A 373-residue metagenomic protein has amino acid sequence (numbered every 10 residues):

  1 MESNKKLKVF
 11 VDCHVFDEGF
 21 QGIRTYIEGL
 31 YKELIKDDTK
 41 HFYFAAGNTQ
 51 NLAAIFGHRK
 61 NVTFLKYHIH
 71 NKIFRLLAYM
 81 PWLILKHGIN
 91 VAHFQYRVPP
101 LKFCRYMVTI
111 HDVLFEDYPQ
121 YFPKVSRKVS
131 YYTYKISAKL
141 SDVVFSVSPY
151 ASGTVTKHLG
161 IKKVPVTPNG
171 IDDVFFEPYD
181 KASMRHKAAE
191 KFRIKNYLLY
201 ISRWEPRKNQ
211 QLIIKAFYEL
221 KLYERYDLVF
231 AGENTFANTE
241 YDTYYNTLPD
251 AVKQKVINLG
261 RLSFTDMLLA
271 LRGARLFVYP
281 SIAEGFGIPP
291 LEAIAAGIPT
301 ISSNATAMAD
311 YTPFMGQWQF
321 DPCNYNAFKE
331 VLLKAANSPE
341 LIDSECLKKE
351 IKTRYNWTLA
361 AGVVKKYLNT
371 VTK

Functional and structural regions predicted by a protein language model:
E2-K373: Carbohydrate transferase catalytic cores enriched for Leloir-type hexosyltransferases
